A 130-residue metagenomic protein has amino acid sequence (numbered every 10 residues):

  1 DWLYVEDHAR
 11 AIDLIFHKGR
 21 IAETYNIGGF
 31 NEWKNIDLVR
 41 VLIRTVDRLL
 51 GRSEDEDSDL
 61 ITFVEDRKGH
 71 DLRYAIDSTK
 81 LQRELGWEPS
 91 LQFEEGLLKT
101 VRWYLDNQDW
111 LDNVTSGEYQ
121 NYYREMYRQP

Functional and structural regions predicted by a protein language model:
D1-P130: C-terminal substrate-binding subdomain of Rossmann-fold SDR/epimerase-dehydratase oxidoreductases
